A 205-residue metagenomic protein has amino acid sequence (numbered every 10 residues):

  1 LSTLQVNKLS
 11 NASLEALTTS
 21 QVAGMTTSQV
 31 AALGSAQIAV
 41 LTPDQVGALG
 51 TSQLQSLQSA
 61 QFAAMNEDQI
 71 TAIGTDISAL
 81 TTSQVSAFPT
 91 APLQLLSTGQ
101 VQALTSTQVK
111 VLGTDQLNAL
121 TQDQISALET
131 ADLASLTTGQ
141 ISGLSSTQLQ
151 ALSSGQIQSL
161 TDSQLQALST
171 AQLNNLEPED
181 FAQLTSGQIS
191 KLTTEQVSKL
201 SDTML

Functional and structural regions predicted by a protein language model:
L1-L205: General marker for long, soluble alpha-helical cores
